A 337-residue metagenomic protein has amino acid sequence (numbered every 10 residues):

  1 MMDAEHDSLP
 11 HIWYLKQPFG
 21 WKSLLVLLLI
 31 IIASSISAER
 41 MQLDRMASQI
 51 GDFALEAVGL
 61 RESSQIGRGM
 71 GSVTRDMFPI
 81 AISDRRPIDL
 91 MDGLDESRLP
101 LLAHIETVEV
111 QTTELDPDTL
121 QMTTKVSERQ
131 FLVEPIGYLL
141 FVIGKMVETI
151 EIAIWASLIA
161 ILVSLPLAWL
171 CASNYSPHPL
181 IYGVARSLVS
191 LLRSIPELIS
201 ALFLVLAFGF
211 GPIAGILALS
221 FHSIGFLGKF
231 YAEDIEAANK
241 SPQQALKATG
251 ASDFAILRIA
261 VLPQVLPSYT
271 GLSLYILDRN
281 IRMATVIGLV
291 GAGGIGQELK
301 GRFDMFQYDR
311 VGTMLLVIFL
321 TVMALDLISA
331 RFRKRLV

Functional and structural regions predicted by a protein language model:
M1-L158, N174: N-terminal, non-cleaved signal-anchor transmembrane helix
L132-I136, Y175-S176, R186-S220: Generic hydrophobic transmembrane alpha-helix motif, especially the helices
L140-E151, L188-L192, D278, K300: Alpha-helical membrane-interface segments at transmembrane helix boundaries
W155-V189: Transmembrane-helix boundary motif in ABC transporter permease subunits
V163-L167, I199, A214, F221-I235 (+3 more regions): Membrane-embedded alpha-helices of multi-pass transport/permease systems
A238-A255, I259-V265, A292: Short helix-to-coil transition segments within interhelical loops that connect adjacent transmembrane helices
D253-I287, D309-L316, L325: Transmembrane alpha-helices
G312-V337: C-terminal transmembrane helix and the adjacent membrane-cytosol boundary/short C-terminal tail of inner/organellar
